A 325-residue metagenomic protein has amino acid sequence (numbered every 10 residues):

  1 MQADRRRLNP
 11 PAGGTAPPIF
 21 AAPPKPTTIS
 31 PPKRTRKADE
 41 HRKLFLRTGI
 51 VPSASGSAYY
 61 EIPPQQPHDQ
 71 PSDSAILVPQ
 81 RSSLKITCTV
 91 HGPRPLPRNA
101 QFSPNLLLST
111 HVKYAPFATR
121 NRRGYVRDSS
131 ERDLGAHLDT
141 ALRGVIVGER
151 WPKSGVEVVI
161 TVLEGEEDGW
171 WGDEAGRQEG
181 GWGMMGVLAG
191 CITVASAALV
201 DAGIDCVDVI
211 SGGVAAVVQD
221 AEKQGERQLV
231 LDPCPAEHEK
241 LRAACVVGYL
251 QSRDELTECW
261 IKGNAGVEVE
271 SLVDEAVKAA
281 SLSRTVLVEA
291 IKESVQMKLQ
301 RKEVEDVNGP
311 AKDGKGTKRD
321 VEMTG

Functional and structural regions predicted by a protein language model:
M1-G325: Polyanion-binding surfaces on beta-sheet-dominated domains and ring/shell assemblies
